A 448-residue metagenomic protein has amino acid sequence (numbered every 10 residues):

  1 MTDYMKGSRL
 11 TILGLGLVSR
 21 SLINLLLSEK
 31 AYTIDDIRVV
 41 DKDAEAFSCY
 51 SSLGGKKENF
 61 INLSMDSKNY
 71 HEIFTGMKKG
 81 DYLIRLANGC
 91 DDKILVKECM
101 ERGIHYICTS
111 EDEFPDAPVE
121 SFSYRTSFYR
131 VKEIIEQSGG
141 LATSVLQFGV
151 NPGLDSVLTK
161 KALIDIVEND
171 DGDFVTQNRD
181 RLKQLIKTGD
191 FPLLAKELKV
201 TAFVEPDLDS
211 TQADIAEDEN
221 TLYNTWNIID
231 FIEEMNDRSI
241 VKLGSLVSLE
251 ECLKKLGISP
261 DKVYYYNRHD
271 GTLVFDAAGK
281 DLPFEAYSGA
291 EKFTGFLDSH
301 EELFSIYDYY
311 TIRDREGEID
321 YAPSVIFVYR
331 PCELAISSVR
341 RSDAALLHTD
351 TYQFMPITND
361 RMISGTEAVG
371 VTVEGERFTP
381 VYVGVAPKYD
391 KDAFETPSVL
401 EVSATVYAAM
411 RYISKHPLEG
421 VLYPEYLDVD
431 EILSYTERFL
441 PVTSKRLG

Functional and structural regions predicted by a protein language model:
M1-G7: A short, basic/flexible loop-to-alpha-helix module at the beginning of a structural domain
L15-G16: Glycine-rich Rossmann-fold phosphate-binding loop(s) that bind the pyrophosphate of adenine dinucleotide cofactors
S19-R20: N-terminal Rossmann-fold NAD(P) dinucleotide-binding loop
T33-S51: NAD(P)-binding Rossmann-fold cofactor-contacting core
I34, R102-H105, G139-A142: A short helix->loop->beta-strand "cap" motif at the edges of active sites that frequently abuts
L63-R102, I107-S110, P115: NAD(P)H-binding glycine-rich loop region in Rossmannoid oxidoreductase-like domains and their noncatalytic homologs
V96, S110-A142: Rossmann-fold NAD(P)-binding glycine/threonine-rich loop
D165-G448: C-terminal catalytic/substrate-binding lobe primarily of soluble NAD(P)-dependent oxidoreductases
